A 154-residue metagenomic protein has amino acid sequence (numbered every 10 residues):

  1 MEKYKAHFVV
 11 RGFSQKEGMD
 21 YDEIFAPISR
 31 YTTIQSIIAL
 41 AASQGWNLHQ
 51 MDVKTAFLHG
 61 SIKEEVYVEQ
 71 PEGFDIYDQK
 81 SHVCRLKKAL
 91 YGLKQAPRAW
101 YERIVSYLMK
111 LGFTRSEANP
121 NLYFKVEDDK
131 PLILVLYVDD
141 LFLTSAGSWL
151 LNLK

Functional and structural regions predicted by a protein language model:
M1-K154: Long, low-complexity, charge-biased intrinsically disordered regions
